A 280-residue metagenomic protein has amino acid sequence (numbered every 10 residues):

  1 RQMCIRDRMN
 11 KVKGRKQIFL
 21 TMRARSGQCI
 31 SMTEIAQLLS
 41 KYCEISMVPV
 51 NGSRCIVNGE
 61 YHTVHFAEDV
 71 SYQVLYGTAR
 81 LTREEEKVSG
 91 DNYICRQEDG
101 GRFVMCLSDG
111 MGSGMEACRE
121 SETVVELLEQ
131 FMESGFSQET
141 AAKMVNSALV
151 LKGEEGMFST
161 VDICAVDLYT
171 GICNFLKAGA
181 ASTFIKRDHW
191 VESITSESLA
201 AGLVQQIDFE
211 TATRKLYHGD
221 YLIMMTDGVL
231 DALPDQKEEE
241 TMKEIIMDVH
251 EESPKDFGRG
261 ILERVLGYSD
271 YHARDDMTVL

Functional and structural regions predicted by a protein language model:
R1-I5: Short, small-residue-biased leader/transition segments that mark boundaries at the very start of proteins
R6, K11-R15, E34-A36, S40-G59 (+3 more regions): Catalytic core of PPM/PP2C metal-dependent serine/threonine phosphatase domains
D7, K11-Q28, A36-C43, M47-E86 (+3 more regions): Cytosol-facing boundaries of transmembrane alpha helices in integral membrane proteins
G14-I18, S71-Q73, D99-V104, G219-Y221 (+1 more regions): Short hydrophobic/glycine-rich mini-motifs in sensory/regulatory modules that couple input to downstream signaling
N58-G110, E116, T123, F209-A212: N-terminal entry segment of metal-dependent catalytic domains or homologous docking segments
V70-N92, N146-K152, A181-T213: PP2C/PPM family metal-dependent serine/threonine protein phosphatase catalytic domain, recognizing the conserved
E86-G100, V161, S193-P234, Y271-R274: Acidic loop->beta-strand submotif enriched in PP2C/PPM serine/threonine phosphatases
G110-S134, S198, L216, D220-Y271: Active-site-proximal, acidic helix/loop segment immediately C-terminal to a metal-coordinating Asp/Glu
